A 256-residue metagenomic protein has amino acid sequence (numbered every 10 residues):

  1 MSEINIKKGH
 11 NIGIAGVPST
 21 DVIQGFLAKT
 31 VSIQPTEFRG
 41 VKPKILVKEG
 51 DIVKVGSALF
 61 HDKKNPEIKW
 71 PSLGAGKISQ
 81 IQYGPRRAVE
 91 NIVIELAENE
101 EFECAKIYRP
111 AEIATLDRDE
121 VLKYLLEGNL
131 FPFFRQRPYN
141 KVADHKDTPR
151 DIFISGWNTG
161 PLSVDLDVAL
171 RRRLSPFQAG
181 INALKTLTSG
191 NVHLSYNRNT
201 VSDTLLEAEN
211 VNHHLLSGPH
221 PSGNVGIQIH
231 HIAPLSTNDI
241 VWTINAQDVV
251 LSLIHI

Functional and structural regions predicted by a protein language model:
M1-L46, H61: N-terminal, Lys/Arg-enriched amphipathic/low-complexity engagement segments that precede the first folded domain
Q34, K69-P71: Small beta-strand-rich domains/subdomains or short beta-sheet motifs embedded in larger alpha/beta proteins
P43, E49, P66-K69: Short, conserved secondary-structure segments in the cores of folded domains
V47-H61, Q80: Short, well-structured beta-strand-loop connectors
D51-K54, G74, S175-N182: Short alpha-helical basic/polar micro-motif
A58-E67, P85: Short, charged beta-turn/beta-strand-edge "cap" motif at the junction between a beta-strand and an adjacent loop
I68, Q82-I254: Buried, small/hydrophobic-residue-enriched core segments of structured protein domains
G76-I78: Conserved hydrophobic positions within beta-strands
